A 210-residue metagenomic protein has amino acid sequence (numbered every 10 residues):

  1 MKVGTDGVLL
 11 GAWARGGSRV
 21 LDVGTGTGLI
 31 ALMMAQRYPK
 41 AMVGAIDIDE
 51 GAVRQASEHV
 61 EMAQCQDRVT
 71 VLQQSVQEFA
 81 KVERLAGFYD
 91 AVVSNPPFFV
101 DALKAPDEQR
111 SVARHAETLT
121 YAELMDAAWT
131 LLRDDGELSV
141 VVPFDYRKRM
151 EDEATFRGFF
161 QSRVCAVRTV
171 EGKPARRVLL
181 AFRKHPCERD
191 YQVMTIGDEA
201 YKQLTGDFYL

Functional and structural regions predicted by a protein language model:
M1-G16: S-adenosyl-L-methionine
V3, T118-A175: Conserved Class I SAM-dependent methyltransferase catalytic core
G7, T27, A31, Q109 (+2 more regions): A general structural signal for well-ordered alpha-helical segments in protein cores
L10, N95, L124, F182: Residue-level signal for inorganic ion chemistry
A12-P106: Conserved SAM/SAH cofactor-binding pocket of Class I
P96-E123: Mobile active-site "lid"/loop adjacent to the S-adenosyl-L-methionine
G172-L210: SAM/dcSAM-binding transferase cores
